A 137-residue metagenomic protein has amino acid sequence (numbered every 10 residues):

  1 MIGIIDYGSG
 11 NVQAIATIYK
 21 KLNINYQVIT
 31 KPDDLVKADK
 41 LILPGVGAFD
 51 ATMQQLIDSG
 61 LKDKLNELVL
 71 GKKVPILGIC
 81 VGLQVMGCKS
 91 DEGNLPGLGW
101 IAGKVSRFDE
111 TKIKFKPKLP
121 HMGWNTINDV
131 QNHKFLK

Functional and structural regions predicted by a protein language model:
I2-I24: N-terminal beta1-alpha1 ligand-phosphate binding loop
G8, P32, K104: Residues in the short beta-alpha loop(s) of Rossmann-like NAD(P)-binding domains
N25, K40, P75-L77: Structural signature of beta-strand start/N-cap positions in the alpha/beta core of ABC transporter nucleotide-binding
Y26-K37: Short acidic low-complexity segments
L35-G45: Short acidic/histidine-rich motifs immediately flanking catalytic phosphotransfer sites in two-component signaling
G47-M122: Cysteine-nucleophile active-site neighborhood
W124-K137: Catalytic beta-strand/loop cores that center a nucleophilic Ser/Cys/Thr and support acyl-enzyme chemistry
